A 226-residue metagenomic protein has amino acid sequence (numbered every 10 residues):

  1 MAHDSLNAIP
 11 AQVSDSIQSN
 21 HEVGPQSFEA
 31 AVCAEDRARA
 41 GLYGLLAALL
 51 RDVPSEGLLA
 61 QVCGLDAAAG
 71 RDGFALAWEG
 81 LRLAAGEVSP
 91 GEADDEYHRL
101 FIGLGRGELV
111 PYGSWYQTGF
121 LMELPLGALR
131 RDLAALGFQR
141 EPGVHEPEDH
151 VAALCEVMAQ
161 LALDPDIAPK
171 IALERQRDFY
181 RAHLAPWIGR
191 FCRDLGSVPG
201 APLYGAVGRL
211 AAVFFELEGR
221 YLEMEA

Functional and structural regions predicted by a protein language model:
A2-A226: Surface/interface-facing alpha-helical segments and adjacent flexible terminal/loop regions used for partner/assembly
